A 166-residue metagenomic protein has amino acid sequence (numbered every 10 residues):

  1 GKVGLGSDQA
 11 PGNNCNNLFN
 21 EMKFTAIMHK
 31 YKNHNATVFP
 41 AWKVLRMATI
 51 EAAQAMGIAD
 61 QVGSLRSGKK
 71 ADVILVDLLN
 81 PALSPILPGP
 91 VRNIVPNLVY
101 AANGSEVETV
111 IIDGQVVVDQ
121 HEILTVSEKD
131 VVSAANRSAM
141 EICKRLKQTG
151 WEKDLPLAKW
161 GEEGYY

Functional and structural regions predicted by a protein language model:
G1-S84: His/Asp/Glu-enriched, well-ordered alpha-helical/loop segment that forms or immediately abuts the divalent-metal
E21-F24, E51, E106, I112-D113 (+2 more regions): Generic recognition of well-ordered alpha-helical segments
T25-K32, E51, A55, A101 (+2 more regions): Change "in soluble alpha/beta enzymes" to "in soluble alpha/beta proteins
K43, M47, E51, D130 (+1 more regions): A non-catalytic, amphipathic alpha-helix used as a structural packing/dimerization or gating element in enzyme scaffolds
Q61, E141-Q148, E152: Intrinsically disordered or highly flexible coil/loop and linker segments, enriched in small and charged/polar residues
K70-E128, V132: C-terminal cap of metal-dependent C-N hydrolases
L124-S133, R137, Q148-Y166: C-terminal regulatory/interaction regions
